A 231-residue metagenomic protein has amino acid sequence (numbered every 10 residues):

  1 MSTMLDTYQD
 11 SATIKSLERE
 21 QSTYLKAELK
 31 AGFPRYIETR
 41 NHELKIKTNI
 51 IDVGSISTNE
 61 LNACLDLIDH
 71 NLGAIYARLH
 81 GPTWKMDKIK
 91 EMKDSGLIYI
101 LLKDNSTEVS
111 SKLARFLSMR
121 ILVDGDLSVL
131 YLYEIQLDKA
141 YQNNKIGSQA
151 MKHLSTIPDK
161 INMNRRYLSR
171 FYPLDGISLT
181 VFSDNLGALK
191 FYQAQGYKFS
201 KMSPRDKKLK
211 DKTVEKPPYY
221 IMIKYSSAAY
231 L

Functional and structural regions predicted by a protein language model:
L44-H80: Short amphipathic alpha-helix that is part of the acyltransferase structural core
A74-E108: Active-site rim helix/loop that mediates acceptor-substrate recognition in acyltransferases
L101, V109-I121, V129-Y131, Q136: Conserved beta-strand in the GNAT
N105-S110, T156-L174, R205-K210: Intrinsically disordered, low-complexity domain-flanking/linker segments in eukaryotic proteins, enriched
L122-L132, Q142, F171-D175: A conserved beta-turn-beta hairpin within the catalytic core of GNAT-like acetyltransferases that forms part
I135-N143, F182: A short, internal acetyl-CoA/4′-phosphopantetheine-binding micro-motif in the GNAT/acyltransferase core
N143-K160, A194: Conserved acetyl-CoA-binding loop-helix of GNAT-fold acetyltransferases
F171-S178, F182-L231: C-terminal "cap" of GNAT-fold acetyltransferases
